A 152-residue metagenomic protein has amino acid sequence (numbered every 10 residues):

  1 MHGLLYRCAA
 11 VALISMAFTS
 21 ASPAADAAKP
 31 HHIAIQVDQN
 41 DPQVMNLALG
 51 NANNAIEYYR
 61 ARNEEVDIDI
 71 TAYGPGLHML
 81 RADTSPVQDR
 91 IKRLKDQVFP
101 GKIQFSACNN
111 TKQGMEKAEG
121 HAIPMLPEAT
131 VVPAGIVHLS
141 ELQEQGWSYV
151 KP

Functional and structural regions predicted by a protein language model:
M1-L4: N-terminal secretory signal peptides that target proteins for export/translocation
C8-A17: Bacterial N-terminal signal peptides
P23-P152: Secreted/extracellular ectodomain signature
